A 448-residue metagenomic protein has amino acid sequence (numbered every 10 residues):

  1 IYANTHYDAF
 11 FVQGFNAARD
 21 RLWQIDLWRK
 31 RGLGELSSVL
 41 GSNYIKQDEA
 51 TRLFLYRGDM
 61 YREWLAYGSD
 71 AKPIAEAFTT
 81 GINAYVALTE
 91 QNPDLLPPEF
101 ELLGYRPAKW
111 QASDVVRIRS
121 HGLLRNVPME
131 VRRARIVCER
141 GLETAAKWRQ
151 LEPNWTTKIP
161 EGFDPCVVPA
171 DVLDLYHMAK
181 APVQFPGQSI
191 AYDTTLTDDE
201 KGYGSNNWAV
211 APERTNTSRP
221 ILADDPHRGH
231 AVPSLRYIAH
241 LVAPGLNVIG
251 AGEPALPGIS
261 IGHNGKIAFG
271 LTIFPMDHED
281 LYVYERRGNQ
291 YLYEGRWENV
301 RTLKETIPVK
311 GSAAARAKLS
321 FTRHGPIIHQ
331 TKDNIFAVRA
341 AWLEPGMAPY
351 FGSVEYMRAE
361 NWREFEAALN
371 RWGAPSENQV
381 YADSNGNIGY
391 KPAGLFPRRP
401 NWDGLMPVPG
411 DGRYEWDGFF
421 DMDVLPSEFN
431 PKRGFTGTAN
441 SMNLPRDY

Functional and structural regions predicted by a protein language model:
I1-I221, P226, V232, A341: Substrate-recognition/specificity elements adjacent to catalytic centers across diverse enzyme folds
A9-F11, R119, S218-R219, H230-S234 (+12 more regions): Short helix/loop capping segments that flank catalytic or ligand/cofactor-binding pockets
M60-G68, I221, P345-E355, L444-Y448: Glycine- and acidic
S189-E279: NTP-handling and nucleic-acid-processing catalytic cores
N247-A314, V354-R358: Compact, glycine/acidic-enriched structural inserts
S312, K318-F351, A374: Targeting-peptide/extracellular-domain and disordered-appendage signature
I328-H329, A374-Y448: Hydrophobic alpha-helical segments
Y350-R371: Alpha/propeptide regions of enzymes that mature by internal proteolysis
